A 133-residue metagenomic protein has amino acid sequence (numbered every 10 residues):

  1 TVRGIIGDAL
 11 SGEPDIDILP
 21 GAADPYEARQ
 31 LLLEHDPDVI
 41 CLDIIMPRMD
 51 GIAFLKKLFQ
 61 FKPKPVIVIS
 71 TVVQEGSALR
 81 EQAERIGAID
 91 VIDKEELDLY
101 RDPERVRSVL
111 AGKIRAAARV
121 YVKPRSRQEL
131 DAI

Functional and structural regions predicted by a protein language model:
T1-I133: Strand-loop microenvironment adjacent to phosphate/nucleotide-handling motifs in alpha/beta enzyme folds
